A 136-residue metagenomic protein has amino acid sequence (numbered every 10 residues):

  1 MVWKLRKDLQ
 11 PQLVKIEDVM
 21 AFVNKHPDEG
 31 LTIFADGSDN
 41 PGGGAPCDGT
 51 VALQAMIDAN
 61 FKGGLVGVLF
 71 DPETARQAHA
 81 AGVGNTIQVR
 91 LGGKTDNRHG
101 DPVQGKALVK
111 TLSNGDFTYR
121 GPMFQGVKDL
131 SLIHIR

Functional and structural regions predicted by a protein language model:
M1-K4, D8-H26, G30-I33, G37-S131: Active-site catalytic microenvironments in core metabolic enzymes, especially phosphate/sugar-handling
I133-I135: Conserved small/polar residues in nucleotide/adenosyl-binding loops
